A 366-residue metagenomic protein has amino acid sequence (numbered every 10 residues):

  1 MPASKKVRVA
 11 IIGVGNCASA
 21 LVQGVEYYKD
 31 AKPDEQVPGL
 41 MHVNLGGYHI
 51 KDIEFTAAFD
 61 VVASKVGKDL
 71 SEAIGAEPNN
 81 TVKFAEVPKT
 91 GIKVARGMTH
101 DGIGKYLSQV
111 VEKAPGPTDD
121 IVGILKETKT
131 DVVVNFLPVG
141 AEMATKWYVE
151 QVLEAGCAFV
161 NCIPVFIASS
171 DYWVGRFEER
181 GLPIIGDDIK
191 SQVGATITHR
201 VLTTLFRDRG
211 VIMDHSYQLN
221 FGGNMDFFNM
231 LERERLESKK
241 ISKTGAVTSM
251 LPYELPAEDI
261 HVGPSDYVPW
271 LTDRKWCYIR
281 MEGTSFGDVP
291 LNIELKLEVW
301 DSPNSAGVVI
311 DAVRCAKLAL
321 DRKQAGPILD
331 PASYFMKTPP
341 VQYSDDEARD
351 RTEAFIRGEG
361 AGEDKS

Functional and structural regions predicted by a protein language model:
M1-E150, L236-I241, C277: N-terminal glycine-/serine-/threonine-rich beta1-alpha1-beta2 phosphate-ribose binding loop of Rossmann-like
I12, K51-E54, K65, A76-N79 (+1 more regions): Active-site-lining helix/loop region of Rossmann-like oxidoreductase modules
G13-S19, P138-M143, I163-S169, K190-T196 (+1 more regions): Gly/Ser/Thr-rich loops at beta-strand to alpha-helix junctions that form or flank small-molecule/cofactor-binding
V22-G24, K68-S71, D171-V174, T198-H199 (+1 more regions): Short acidic, glycine/serine/threonine-rich loops at helix termini
V133-N135, F159-C162, I185-D188, S216: Short catalytic-loop micro-motif centered on adjacent basic/acidic residues
P138-E154, C162-P183: Rossmann-fold NAD(P)-binding glycine/threonine-rich loop
R176-I189, G210, D214: Rossmann-fold dehydrogenase core element
N304-S366: NAD(P)-dependent Rossmann-like dehydrogenase/reductase catalytic/cofactor-binding core
